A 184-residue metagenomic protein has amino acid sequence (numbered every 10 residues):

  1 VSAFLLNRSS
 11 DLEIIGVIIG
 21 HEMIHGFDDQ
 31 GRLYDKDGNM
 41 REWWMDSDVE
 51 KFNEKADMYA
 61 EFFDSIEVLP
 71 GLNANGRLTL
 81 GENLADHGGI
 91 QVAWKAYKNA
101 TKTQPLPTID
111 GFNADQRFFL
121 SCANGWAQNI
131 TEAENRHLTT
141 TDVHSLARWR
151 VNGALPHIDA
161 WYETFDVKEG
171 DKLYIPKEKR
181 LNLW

Functional and structural regions predicted by a protein language model:
V1-N7: Single conserved hydrophobic/aromatic residue that forms the stacking wall/gate of nucleotide- or nucleobase-binding
R8-G16, G26-W184: Zinc-dependent metallohydrolase catalytic domains
